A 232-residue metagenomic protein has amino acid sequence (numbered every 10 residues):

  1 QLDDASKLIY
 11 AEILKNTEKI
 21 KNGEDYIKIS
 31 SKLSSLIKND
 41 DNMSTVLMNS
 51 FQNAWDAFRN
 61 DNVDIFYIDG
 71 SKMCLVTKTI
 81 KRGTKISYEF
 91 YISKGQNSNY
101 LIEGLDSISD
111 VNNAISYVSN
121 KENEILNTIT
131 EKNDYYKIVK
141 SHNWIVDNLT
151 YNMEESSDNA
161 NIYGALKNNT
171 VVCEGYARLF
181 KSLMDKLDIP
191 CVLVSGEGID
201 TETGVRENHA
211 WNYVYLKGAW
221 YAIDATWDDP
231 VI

Functional and structural regions predicted by a protein language model:
Q1-G95: Intrinsically disordered, low-complexity N-terminal segments that are enriched in acidic
D25-N39, Q96-D106, D110, S116-T128: Acidic/histidine-rich, surface-exposed loop or edge segments in extracytoplasmic proteins
I108-A165: Secondary-structure boundary elements
N133, V171-V172: Residues that cap or flank secondary-structure elements
N143-M153, E174-D185: Secreted/periplasmic proteins that engage bacterial cell-wall peptidoglycan
N152-Y163, T170, C191-V205: Catalytic cysteine-centered active-site loop
G175-I232: Hydrophobic/aromatic-rich core segments of domains that either
